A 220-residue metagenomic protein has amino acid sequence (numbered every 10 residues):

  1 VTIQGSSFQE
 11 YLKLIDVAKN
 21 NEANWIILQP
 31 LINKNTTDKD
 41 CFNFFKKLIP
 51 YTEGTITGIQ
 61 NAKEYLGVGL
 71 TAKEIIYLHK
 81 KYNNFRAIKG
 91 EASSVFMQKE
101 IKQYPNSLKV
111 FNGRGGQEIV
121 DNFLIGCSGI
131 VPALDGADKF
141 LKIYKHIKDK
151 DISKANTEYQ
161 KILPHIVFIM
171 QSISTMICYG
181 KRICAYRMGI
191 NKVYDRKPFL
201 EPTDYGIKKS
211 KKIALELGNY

Functional and structural regions predicted by a protein language model:
V1-G69: Active-site beta->alpha loop and helix N-cap motifs at the rims of alpha/beta catalytic domains
Y11, Q98, F140, I177-G180: A general structural signal for well-ordered alpha-helical segments in protein cores
D16, Q160-K161, L215: Solvent-exposed alpha-helix faces
K39-D40, C178-Y186, P202-Y205, N219-Y220: Short alpha-helical linear motifs
K47, Y77, K142, K161 (+2 more regions): Alpha-helical scaffold segments in soluble metabolic enzymes
T52-E53, A62-I173: Catalytic alpha/beta core domains of metabolic enzymes, predominantly
F123, L163-F199: Conserved short secondary-structure transition element at the edge of the structured enzyme core that lines
G189-Y220: Flexible C-terminal active-site loop/helix
